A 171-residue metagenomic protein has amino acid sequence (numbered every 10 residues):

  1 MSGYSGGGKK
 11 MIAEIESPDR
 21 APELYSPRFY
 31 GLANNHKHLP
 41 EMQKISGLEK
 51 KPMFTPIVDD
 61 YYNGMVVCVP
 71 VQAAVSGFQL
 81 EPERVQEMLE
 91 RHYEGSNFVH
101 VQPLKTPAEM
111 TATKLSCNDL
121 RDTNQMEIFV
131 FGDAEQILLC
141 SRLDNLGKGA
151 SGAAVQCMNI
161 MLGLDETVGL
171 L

Functional and structural regions predicted by a protein language model:
M1, E83, T167-L171: Short alpha-helical "patches" and their helix-cap loops
S2-L139: C-terminal substrate-binding/catalytic lobe of Rossmann-fold NAD(P)-dependent oxidoreductases
Q125-L171: NAD(P)-dependent Rossmann-like dehydrogenase/reductase catalytic/cofactor-binding core
